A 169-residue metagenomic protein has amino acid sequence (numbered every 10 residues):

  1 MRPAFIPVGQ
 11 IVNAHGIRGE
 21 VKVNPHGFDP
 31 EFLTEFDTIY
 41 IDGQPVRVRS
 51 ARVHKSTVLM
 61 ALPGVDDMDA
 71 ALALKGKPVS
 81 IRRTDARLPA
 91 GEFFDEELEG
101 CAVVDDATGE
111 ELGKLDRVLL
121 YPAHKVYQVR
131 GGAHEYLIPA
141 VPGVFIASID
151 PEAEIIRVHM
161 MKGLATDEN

Functional and structural regions predicted by a protein language model:
M1-N169: Short Lys/Arg-rich amphipathic alpha-helical segments
